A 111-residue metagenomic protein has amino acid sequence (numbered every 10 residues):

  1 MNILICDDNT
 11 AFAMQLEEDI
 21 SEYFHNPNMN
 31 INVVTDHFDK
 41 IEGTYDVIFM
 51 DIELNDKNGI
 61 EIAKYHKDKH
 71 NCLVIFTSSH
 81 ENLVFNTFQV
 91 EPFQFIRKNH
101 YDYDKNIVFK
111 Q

Functional and structural regions predicted by a protein language model:
M1-A11, L16-I20, I48: Conserved acidic segment of CheY-like receiver
L4, N32, I75: Conserved beta-strand positions in the Rossmann-like core of class I SAM-dependent methyltransferases
D8, D36, S79: Cofactor-binding loop segments of dinucleotide-utilizing enzymes, especially the Rossmann-like FAD- and NAD(P)+-binding
F12-M14, D39, V84: Short, charged/polar "capping" segments at the starts of alpha-helices and the immediately preceding loops
E17, M29-V47: Acidic, metal-coordinating helix/loop segments flanking the phosphotransfer/catalytic sites of two-component signaling
I20-F24, H66: Active-site catalytic pocket residues across diverse enzymes, especially alpha/beta-hydrolases
F24-V33, C72: A generic structural motif
Y45-Q111: CheY-like receiver
